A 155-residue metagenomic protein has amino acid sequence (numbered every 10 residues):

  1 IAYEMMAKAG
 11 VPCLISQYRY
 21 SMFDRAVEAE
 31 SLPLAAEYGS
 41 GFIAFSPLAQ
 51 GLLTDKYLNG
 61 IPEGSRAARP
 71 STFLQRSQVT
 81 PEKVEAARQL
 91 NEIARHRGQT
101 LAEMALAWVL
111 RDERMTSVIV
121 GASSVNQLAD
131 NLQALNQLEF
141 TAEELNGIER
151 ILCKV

Functional and structural regions predicted by a protein language model:
I1-V155: Beta/alpha (TIM)-barrel catalytic core signal, keyed to glycine-rich beta->alpha loops juxtaposed to Asp/Glu that bind
